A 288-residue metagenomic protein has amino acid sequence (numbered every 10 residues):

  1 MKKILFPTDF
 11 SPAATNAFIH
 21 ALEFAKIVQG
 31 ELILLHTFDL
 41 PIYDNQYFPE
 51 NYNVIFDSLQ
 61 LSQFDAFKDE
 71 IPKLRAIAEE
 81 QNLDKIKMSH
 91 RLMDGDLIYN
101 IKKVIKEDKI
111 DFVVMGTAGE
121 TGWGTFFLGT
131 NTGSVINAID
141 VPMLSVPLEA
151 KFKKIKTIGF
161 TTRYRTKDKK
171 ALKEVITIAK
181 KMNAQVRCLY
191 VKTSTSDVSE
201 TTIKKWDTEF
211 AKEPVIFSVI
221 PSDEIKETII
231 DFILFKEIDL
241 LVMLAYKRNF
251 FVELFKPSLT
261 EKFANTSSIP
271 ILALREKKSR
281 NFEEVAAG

Functional and structural regions predicted by a protein language model:
M1-V54, T157-V219, I238-L240, T266 (+2 more regions): Small/aliphatic-rich secondary-structure junction motif
A13, T121-G122, K167, N249-F251: Short glycine-rich, flexible loops that bind phosphorylated cofactors or substrates
N53-A66: A short acidic, glycine-rich active-site loop that binds or catalyzes chemistry on phosphate/adenosine moieties
P72-V113, F210-E261, I269, E276-G288: Structural beta-alpha unit
F112-A138: Helix-enriched interaction subdomains in cytosolic or periplasmic regions, typified by TIR/SEFIR signaling/NADase cores
G116-T117, P142-L148, I271-R275: Short beta-strand elements of ligand-binding domains
L128-N131, T202-K204, F255-T260: Charged helix-capping and loop-helix junction motifs
T132-A150: Short, structured interface segments
